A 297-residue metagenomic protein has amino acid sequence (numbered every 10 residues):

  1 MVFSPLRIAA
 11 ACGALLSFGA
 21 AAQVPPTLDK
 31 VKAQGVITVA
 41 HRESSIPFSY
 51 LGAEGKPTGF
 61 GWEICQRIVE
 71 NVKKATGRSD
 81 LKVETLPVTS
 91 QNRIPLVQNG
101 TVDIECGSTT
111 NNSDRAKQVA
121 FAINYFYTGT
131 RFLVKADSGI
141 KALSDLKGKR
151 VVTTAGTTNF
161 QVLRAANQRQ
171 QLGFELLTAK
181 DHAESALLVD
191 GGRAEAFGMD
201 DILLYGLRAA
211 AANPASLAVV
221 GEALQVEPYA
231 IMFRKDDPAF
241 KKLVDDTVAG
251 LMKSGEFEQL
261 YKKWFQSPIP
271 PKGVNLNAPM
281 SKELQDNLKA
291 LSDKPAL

Functional and structural regions predicted by a protein language model:
V24-T27, K32-E105: Extracytoplasmic small-molecule ligand-binding "clamshell" domains of the periplasmic binding protein/Venus flytrap
L28, F60, S108, A116-Y125 (+2 more regions): A structural signal for short loop-to-beta-strand junctions that line the ligand-binding cleft of periplasmic/secreted
T38-P47, P57-K74, T110, T128-A186 (+1 more regions): Bilobed "Venus flytrap"/periplasmic-binding protein-like clamshell domains and structurally analogous long
E43, F126-D137, D201, A209-V248 (+1 more regions): Periplasmic-binding protein-like
E63-N71, S144, K149-R150, A155-T157 (+1 more regions): Extended ligand-binding regions for polar small-molecule ligands
Q66, R78-D145, Q285-P295: Acidic, polar ligand-binding/catalytic clefts
Q91-N92, C106-K117, Q161-R169, L188-G191 (+2 more regions): A ligand-binding cleft/hinge motif common to bilobed small-molecule-binding domains
T158-Q168, L172-L176, A215-V219, V248-L297: Ligand-binding clefts/hinges and TM-proximal coupling segments of bilobed small-molecule sensing domains
